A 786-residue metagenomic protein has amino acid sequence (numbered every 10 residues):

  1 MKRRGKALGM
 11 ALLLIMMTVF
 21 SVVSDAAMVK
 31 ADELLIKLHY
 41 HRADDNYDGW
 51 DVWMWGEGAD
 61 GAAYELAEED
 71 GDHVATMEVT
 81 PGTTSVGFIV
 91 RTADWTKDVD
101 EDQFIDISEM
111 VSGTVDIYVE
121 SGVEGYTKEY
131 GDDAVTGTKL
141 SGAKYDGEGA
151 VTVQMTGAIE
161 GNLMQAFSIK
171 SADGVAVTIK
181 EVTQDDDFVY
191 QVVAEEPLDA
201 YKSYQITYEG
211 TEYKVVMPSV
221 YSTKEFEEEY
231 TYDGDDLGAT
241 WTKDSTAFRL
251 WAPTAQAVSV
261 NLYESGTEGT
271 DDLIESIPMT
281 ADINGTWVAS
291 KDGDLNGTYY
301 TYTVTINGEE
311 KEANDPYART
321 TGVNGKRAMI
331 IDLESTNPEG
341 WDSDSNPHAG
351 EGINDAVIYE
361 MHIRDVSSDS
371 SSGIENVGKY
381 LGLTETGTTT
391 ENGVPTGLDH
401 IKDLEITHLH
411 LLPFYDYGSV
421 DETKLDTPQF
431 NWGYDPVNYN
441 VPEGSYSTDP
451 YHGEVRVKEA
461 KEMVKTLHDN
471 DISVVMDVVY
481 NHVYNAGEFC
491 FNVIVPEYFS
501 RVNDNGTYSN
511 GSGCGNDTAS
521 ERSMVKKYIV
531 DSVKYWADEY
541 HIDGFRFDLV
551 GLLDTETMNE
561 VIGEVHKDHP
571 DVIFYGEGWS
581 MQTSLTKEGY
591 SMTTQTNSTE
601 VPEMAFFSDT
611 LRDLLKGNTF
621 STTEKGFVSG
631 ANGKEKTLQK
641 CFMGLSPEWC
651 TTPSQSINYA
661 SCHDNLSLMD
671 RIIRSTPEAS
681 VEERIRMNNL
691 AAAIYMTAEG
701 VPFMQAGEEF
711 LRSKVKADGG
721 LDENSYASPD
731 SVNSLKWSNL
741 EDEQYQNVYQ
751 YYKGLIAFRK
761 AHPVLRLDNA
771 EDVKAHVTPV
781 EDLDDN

Functional and structural regions predicted by a protein language model:
M10-S21: Bacterial N-terminal signal peptides
V19-E33: Sec-dependent signal peptide cleavage junction
V29-D44, E69-G71, M77-G147, V189 (+5 more regions): The feature marks proteins involved in alpha-glucan
Y47-G58, Q154-I179, Q256-S276: Short, surface-exposed alpha-helix to beta-strand junction/turn motifs within ectodomains of secreted and cell-envelope
V52, L250, Y302, M361 (+11 more regions): Conserved, mostly hydrophobic/aromatic
A67, G269-A281, T427, G433-Y434 (+2 more regions): Active-site-proximal helices and loops of the catalytic beta/alpha 8
R364-Y540, M558-H569, I573: Substrate-binding/active-site clefts of carbohydrate-active enzymes
P653-N786: Loop/helix patches that line or flank the sugar-binding groove of alpha-linked glycan CAZymes
